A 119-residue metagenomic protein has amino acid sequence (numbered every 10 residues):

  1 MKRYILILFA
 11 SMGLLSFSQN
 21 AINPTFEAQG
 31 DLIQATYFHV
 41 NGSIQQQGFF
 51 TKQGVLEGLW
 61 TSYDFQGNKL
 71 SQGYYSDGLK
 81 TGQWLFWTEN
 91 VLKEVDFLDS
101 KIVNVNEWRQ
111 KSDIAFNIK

Functional and structural regions predicted by a protein language model:
M1-P24: Bacterial Sec-dependent N-terminal signal peptides
F17-K119: Glycine/tyrosine- and acidic-biased, solvent-exposed loop/turn segments at the edges of beta-strands
